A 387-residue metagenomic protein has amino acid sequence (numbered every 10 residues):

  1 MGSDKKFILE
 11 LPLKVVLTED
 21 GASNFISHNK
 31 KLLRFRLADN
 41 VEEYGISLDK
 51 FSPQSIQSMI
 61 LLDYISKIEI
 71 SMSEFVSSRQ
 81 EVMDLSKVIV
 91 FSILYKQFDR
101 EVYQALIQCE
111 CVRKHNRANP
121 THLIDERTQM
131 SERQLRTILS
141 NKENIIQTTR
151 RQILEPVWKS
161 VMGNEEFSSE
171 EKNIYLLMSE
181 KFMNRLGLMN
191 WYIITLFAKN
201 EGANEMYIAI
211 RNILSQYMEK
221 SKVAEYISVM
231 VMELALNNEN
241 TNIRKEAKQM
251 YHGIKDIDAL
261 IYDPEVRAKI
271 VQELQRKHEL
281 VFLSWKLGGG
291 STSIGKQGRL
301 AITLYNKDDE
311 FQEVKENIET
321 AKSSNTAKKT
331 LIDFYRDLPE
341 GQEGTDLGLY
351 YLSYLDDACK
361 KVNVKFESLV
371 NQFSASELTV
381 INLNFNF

Functional and structural regions predicted by a protein language model:
D4-D125, L135, N240-F387: Conserved beta-strand-loop-beta-strand hairpin that lines the nucleotide-binding pocket of ATP/GTP-utilizing enzymes
S86-L188: Regulatory/sensor and coupling segments of signal-transduction and defense proteins
I153-M206, I254-I294: Short beta-to-alpha transition helix within the HATPase_c
M189-M218, D309-F311, I318-T330: Helix-loop-beta hinge of the Bergerat
I208-M232, D333-Q342: Conserved short strand/loop->alpha-helix "switch" segment adjacent to the catalytic nucleotide/phosphoryl-transfer site
